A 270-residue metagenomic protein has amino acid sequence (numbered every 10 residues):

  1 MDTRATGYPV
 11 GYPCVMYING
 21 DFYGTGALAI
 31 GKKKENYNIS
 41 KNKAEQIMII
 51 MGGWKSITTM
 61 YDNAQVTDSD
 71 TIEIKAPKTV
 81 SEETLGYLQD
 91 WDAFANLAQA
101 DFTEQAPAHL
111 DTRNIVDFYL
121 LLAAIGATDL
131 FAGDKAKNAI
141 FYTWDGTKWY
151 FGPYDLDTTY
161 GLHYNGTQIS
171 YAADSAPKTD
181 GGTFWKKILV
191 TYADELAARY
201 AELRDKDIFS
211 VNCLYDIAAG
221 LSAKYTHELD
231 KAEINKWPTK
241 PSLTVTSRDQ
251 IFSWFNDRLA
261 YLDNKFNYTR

Functional and structural regions predicted by a protein language model:
M1, M60-K75, H163-I169, A173-A176: Flexible, surface-exposed loop/gating regions in the mature catalytic domains of secreted/periplasmic hydrolases
D2-V15, F131: Short, well-structured beta-strand/strand-turn elements
G24-G31, F151-G152: A short beta-strand motif that forms the metal-chelation/ATP-contact edge of phosphoryl-transfer active sites
G26, N36-Y37, Y160-H163: A short beta-to-alpha transition loop/helix N-cap that caps and shapes the active-site region
L28-I125: ATP-dependent phospho-/nucleotidyl transfer catalytic cores
V80-I140, D145-R270: Middle-to-C-terminal accessory/interaction subdomains
